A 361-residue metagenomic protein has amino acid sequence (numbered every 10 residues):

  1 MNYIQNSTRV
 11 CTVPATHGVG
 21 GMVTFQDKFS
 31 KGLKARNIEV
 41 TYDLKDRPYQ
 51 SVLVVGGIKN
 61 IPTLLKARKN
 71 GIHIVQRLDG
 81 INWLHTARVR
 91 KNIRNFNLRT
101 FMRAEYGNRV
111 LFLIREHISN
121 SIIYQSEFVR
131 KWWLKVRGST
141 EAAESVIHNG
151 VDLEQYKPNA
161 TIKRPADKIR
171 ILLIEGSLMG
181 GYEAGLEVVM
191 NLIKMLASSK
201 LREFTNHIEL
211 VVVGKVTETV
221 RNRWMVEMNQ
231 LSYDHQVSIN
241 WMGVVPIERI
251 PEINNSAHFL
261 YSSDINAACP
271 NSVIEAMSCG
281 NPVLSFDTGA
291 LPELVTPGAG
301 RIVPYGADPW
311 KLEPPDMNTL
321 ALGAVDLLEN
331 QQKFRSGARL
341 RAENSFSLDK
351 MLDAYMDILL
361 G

Functional and structural regions predicted by a protein language model:
R109, R115-A143, V151-Q155: A short, active-site helix/loop in glycosyltransferases that binds the activated sugar's phosphate group
T161, P315, T319, E329-L359: A charged, aromatic-enriched C-terminal amphipathic alpha-helix characteristic of glycosyltransferases across folds
I162-K194, V211: Conserved donor-binding/catalytic core segment of Leloir-type glycosyltransferases
G214, R223-V245: Nucleotide-activated donor-binding/catalytic signature segment of Leloir-type glycosyltransferases, i.e., the conserved
V244, E252-A257: Short alpha-helical donor nucleotide-sugar binding micro-motif in glycosyltransferases
P251, P270-S278, P292-E293: Short alpha-helical segment that forms part of, or immediately flanks, the ligand-binding pocket in carbohydrate-active
I265: Aromatic "clamp/platform" in nucleotide-sugar-dependent glycosyltransferases that forms part of the donor/acceptor
P292-D326: Change "using UDP/GDP/dTDP sugars" to "using nucleotide sugars
